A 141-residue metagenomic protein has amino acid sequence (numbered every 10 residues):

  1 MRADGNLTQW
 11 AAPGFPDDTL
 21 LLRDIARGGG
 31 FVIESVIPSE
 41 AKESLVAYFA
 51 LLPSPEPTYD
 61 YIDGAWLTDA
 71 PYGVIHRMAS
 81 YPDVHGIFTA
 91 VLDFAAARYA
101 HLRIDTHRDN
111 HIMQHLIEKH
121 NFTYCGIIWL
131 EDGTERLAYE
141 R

Functional and structural regions predicted by a protein language model:
M1-L20: Conserved GNAT-fold acetyl-CoA-binding loop/helix
D18-V32, S54-E56: A short helix-loop-beta-strand connector motif used in the catalytic cores of GNAT acetyltransferases and, in some
R27-L51: Conserved beta-hairpin
Y48, T134-A138: Short hydrophobic/aromatic beta-strand or adjacent loop that forms the aromatic wall/cage of a ligand/substrate-binding
A50-D83: Conserved acyl-donor/pantetheine-binding loop and adjacent beta-alpha core of acyl/acetyltransferases and related
V74, A97-D109: Conserved GNAT acetyl-CoA-binding A-motif
S80-A97, Q114-K119: Conserved acetyl-CoA-binding loop-helix of GNAT-fold acetyltransferases
T89, R108-I127, E131-T134: Conserved active-site alpha-helix within GNAT-family acetyltransferase domains
